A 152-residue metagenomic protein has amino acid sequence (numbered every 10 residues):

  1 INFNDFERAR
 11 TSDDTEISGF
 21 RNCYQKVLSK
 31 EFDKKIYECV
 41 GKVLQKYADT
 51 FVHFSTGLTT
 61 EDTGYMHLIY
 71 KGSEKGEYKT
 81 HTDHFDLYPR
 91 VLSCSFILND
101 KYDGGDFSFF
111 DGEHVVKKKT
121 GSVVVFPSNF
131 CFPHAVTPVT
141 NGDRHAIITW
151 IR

Functional and structural regions predicted by a protein language model:
I1-T59: Non-heme Fe(II)/2-oxoglutarate
D33-C39, T50-H53, G64, S122 (+2 more regions): Acidic/histidine-enriched, beta-strand-rich ligand/metal-binding domains
S55-K71: Acidic, glycine-rich loop-and-strand cores that form catalytic or ligand-binding grooves in diverse globular domains
T59, G76, Y88-R90, D143: Residue-level preference for beta-strand/loop junctions
H67-G72, F85-D103, W150-I151: Short, conserved beta-strand element in jelly-roll/cupin
E77-F85: Histidine-centered catalytic micro-motifs
R90, K101-R152: Catalytic core of Fe(II)/2-oxoglutarate
